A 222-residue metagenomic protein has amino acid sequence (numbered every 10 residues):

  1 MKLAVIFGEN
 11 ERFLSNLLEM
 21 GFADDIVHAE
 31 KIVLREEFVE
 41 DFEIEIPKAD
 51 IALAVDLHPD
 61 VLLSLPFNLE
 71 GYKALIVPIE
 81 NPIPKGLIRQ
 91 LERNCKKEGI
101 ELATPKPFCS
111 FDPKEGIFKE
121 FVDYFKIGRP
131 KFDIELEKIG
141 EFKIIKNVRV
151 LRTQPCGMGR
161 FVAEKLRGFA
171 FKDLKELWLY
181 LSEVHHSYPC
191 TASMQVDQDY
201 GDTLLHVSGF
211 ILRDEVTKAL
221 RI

Functional and structural regions predicted by a protein language model:
M1-G8, A52: Short hydrophobic beta-strand segments
E11-E43, P47-Y72, V77-L87, G128-F132 (+2 more regions): Active-site- and interface-proximal helix/loop "cap" or "latch" segments in soluble metabolic and energy-transducing
L75-D112: Ser/Thr/Gly-rich flexible loops in soluble cytosolic domains mediating phosphotransfer, phosphorylation
R93-K97, I117-V122, K175-Y180, C190: Noncatalytic linker/hinge segments flanking ATPase motor cores
P105-F142: Structured beta-strand/loop patches that form or line metal/cofactor-binding pockets in enzymes
